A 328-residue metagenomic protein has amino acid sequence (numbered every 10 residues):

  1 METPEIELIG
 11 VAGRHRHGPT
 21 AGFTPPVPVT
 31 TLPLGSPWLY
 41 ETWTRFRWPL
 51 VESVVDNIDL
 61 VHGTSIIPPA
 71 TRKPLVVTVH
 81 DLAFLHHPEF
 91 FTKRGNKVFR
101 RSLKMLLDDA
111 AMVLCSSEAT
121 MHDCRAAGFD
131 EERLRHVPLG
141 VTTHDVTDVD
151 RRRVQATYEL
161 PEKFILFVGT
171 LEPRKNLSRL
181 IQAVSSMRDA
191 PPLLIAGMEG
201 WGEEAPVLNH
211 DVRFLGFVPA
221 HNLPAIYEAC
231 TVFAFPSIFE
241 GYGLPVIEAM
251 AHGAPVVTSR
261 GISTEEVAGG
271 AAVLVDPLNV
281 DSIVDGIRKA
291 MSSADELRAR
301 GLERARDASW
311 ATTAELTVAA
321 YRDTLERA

Functional and structural regions predicted by a protein language model:
M1-A328: Carbohydrate transferase catalytic cores enriched for Leloir-type hexosyltransferases
